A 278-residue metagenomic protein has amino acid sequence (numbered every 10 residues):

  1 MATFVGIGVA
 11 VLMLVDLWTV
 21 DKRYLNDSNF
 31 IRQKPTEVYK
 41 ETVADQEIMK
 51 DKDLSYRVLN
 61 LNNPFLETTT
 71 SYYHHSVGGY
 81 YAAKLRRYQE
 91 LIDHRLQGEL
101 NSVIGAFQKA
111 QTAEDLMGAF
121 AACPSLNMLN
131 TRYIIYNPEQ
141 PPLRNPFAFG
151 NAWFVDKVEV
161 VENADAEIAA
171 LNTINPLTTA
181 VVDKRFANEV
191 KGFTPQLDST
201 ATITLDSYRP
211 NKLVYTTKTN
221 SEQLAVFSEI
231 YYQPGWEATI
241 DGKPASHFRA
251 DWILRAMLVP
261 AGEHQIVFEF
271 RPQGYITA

Functional and structural regions predicted by a protein language model:
F4-G8, T277-A278: Alpha-helical transmembrane segments of integral membrane proteins
G6-K40, A44-M128, R144-G192, Q233 (+1 more regions): Extracytoplasmic/lumenal acceptor-recognition loop(s) of multi-pass membrane glycoenzymes
V43-M49, S55, F120-Y133, A201-T204 (+2 more regions): Generic recognition of flexible, low-complexity loop/linker segments
N62-P64, I135-E139: Short, polar loop motifs at secondary-structure junctions
A113, T131, P138-E139: Extended recognition/assembly regions associated with phosphoester-bond processing machinery
T178, V182-A278: Active-site-proximal, structured, solvent-exposed surfaces of multi-pass membrane proteins that position macromolecular
